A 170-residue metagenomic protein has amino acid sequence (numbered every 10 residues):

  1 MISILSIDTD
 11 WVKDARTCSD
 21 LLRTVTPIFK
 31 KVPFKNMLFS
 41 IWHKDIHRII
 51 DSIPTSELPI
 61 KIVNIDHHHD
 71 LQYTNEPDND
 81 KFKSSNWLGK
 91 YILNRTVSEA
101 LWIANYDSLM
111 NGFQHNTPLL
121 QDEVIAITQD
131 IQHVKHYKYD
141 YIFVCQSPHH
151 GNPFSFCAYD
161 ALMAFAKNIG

Functional and structural regions predicted by a protein language model:
I2-G170: Conserved alpha-helical scaffold segments that buttress catalytic/binding sites
